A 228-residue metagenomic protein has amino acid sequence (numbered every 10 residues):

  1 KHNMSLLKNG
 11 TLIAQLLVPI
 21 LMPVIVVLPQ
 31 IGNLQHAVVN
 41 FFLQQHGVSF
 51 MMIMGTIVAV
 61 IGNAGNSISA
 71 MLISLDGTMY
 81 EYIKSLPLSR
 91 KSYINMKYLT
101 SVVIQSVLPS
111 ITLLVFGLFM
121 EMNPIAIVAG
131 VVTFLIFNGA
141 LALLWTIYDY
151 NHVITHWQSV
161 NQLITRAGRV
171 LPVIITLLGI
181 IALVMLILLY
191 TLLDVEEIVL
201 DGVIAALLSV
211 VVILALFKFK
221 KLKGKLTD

Functional and structural regions predicted by a protein language model:
K1-E81, S89-D228: Hydrophobic alpha-helical transmembrane segments of membrane proteins
